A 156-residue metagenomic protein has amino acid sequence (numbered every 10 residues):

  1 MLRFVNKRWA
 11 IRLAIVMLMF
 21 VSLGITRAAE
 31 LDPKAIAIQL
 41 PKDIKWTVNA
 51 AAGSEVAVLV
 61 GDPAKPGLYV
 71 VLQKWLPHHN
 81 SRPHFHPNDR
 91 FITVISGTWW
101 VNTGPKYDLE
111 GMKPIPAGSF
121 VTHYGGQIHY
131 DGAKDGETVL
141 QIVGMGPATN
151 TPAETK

Functional and structural regions predicted by a protein language model:
L2-A14: Bacterial N-terminal signal peptides that target proteins for export
R12-S22: Bacterial N-terminal signal peptides
R27-Y69, T155-K156: A short, N-terminal "cap"/entry segment at the start of jelly-roll beta-barrel domains of the cupin/DSBH fold
K34-A37, E110, Y130-K156: Double-stranded beta-helix
Y69-H86, I115, Y124-G125: Conserved short histidine dyad/triad with adjacent acidic residue
L76-H79, H86-K106: Glycine- and acidic-residue-biased ligand/ion/polar-headgroup-sensing regions
S81-P83, V101-N102, H123, I128-K134: Short beta-strand His + acidic residue motifs that chelate non-heme Fe in jelly-roll/DSBH and cupin folds
P105-G126: Short acidic-glycine-tyrosine-enriched beta hairpin
